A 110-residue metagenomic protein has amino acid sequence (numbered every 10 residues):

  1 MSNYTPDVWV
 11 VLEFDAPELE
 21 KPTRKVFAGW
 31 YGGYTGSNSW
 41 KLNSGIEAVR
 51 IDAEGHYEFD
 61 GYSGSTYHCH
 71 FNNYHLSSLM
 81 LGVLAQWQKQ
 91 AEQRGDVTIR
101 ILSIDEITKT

Functional and structural regions predicted by a protein language model:
M1-E58, Y62-T110: Cysteine-centric segments in proteins
